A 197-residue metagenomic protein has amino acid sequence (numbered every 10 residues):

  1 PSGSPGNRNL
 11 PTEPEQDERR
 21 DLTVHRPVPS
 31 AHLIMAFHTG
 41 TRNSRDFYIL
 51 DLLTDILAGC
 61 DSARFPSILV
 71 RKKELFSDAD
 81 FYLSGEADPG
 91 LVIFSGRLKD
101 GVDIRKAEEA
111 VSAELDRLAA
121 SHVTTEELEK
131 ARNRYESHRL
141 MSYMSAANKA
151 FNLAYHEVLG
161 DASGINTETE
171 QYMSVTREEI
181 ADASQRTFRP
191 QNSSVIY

Functional and structural regions predicted by a protein language model:
P1-T41, S142, Y197: An aromatic/glycine/proline-enriched structural segment found at the starts of mature extracellular/organellar domains
N7-L10, D21, L52, F81 (+1 more regions): Short beta-alpha junctions and helix-cap segments that line functional grooves
E18-H25, G96, A183-R186: Short, surface-exposed beta-strand/loop micro-motifs that present aromatic residues
A31-T41, V70-S174, N192-Y197: M16 family metallopeptidases and their MPP-like homologs
R45-L57, F65-L69: Active/ligand-binding-proximal structured segments within catalytic/core domains that scaffold catalytic residues
T176-E179: Charged alpha-helix within mobile-element recombinases
A181-Y197: Bilobed periplasmic-binding protein-like "clamshell/Venus-flytrap" ligand-binding domains
